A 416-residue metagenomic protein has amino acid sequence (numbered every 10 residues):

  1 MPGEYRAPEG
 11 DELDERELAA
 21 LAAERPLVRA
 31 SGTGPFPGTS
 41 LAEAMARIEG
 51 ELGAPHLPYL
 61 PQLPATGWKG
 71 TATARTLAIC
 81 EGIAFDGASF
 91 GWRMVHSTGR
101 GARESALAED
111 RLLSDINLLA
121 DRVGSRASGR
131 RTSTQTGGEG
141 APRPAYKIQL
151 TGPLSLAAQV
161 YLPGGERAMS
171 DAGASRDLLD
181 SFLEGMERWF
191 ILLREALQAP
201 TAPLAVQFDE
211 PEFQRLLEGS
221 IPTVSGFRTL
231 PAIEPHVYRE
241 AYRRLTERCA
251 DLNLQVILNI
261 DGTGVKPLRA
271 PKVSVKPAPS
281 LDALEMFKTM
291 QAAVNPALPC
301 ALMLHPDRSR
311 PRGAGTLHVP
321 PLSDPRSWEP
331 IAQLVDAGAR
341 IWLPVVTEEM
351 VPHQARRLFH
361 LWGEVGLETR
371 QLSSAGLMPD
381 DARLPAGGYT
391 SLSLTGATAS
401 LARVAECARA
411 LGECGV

Functional and structural regions predicted by a protein language model:
M1-G91, E406-V416: N-terminal basic, low-complexity leaders that serve as flexible interaction/assembly modules and, when applicable, as
A7-L13, S125-A141, S274-L281, P311-G315: Intrinsically disordered, low-complexity terminal tails and inter-domain linkers enriched for S/T/G/P/D/E
P26-T33, P55-Q62, P144-G152, L204-F208 (+5 more regions): Hydrophobic faces of well-ordered beta-strands that scaffold small-molecule active sites in alpha/beta enzyme cores
G32-T39, S170-L178, V275-P279: Active-site mouth loops of central-metabolism enzymes
M45-E49, I116-V123, L183, E187-R194 (+5 more regions): Generic structural signal for well-ordered alpha-helices, preferentially at hydrophobic/aromatic core positions
D86-L192, L217-V237: Active-site-proximal, glycine-rich beta->alpha crossover segments in alpha/beta enzymes that shape flexible
S133, S181, G185-Q333, H353: Active-site loop segments of alpha/beta catalytic cores
P299-V416: Catalytic-face loop-and-helix region of soluble metabolic enzyme cores
